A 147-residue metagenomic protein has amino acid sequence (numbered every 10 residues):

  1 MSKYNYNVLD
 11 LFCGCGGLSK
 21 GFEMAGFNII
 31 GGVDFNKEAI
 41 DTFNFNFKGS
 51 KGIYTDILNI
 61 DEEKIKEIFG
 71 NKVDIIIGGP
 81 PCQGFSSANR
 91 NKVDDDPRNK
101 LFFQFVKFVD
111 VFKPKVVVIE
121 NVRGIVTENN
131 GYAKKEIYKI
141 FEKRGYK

Functional and structural regions predicted by a protein language model:
M1-K147: Conserved active-site and SAM-binding loop architecture of S-adenosyl-L-methionine-dependent nucleic-acid
